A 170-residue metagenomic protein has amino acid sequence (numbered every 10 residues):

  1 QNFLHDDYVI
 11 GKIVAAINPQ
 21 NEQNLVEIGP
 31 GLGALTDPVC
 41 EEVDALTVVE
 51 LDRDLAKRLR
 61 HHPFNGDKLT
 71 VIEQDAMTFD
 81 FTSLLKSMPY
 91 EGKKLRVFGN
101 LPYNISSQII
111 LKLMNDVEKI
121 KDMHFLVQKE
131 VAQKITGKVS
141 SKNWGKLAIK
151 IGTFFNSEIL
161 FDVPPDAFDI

Functional and structural regions predicted by a protein language model:
Q1-I170: Catalytic cores of RNA-modifying enzymes
